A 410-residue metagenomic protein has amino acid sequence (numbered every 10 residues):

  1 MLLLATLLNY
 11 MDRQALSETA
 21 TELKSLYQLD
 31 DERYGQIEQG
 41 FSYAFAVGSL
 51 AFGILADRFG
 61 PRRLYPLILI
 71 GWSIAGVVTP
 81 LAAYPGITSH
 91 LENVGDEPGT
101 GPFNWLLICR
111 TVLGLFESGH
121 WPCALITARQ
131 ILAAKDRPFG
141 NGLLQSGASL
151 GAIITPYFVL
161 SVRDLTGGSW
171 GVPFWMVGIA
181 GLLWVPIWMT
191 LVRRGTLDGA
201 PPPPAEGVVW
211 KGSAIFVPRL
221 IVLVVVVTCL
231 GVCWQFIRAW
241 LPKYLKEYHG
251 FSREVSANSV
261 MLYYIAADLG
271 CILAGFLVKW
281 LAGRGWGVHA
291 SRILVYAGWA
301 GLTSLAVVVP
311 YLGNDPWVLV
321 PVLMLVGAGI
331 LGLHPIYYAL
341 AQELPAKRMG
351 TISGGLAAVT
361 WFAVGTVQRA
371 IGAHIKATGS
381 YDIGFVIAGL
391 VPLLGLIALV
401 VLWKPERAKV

Functional and structural regions predicted by a protein language model:
L16-S17, P218-A274, H334, V367-Q368: Extracytoplasmic gate region of multi-pass secondary transporters
Q39-I54, M261-A274: Central cavity-lining transmembrane alpha-helices of secondary-active solute carriers, predominantly the Major
I70-G99, G298-N314: C-terminal ends and interior cores of transmembrane alpha-helices in multi-pass membrane transporters/permeases
W105, C109-A148: Cytoplasmic helix-loop-helix junction between adjacent transmembrane helices in 12-TM secondary transporters
L144-L191: Helix-loop-helix hairpin linking two adjacent transmembrane segments in secondary transporters
G195-L223, Y248: Juxtamembrane intracellular "pre-TM" segments in multi-pass secondary transporters
C271, P345-S380: A late C-terminal transmembrane helix in Major Facilitator Superfamily
H289-Y337: C-terminal transmembrane helical hairpin of 12-TM major facilitator-type secondary transporters
